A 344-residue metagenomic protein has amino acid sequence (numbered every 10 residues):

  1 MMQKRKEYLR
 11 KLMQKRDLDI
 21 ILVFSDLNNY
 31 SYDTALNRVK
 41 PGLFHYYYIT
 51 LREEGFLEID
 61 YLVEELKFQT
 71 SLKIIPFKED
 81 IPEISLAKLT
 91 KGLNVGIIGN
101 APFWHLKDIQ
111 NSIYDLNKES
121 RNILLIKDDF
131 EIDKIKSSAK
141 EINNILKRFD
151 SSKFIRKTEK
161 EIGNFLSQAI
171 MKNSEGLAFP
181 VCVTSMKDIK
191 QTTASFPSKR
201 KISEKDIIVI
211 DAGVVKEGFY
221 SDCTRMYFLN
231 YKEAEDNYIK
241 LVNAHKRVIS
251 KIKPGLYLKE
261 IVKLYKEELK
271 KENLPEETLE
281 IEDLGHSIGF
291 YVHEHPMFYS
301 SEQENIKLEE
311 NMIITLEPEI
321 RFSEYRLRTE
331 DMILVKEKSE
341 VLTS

Functional and structural regions predicted by a protein language model:
M1-S344: Active-site neighborhoods and metal-handling regions in enzymes and metal-associated proteins
